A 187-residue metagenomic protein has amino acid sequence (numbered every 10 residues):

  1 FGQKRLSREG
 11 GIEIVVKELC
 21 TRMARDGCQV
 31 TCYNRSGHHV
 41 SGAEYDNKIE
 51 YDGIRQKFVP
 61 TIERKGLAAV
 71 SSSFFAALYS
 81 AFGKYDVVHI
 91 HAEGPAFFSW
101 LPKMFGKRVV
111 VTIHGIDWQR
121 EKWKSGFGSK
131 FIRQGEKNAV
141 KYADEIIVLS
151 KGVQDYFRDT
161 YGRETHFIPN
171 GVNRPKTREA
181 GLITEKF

Functional and structural regions predicted by a protein language model:
G2-E9, V15-R64, V153-R158: N-terminal strand-loop element at the rim of the active site of nucleotide-sugar-dependent glycosyltransferases
Y51-L78, K122-G128: A short, charged, and often flexible helix/loop element on the N-terminal side of the glycosyltransferase catalytic
A68-A81, Y85-W118: An aromatic- and histidine-rich active-site surface loop
S71, R108, W118-N138, R174: Nucleotide-sugar donor phosphate/pyrophosphate-binding loop at the beta->alpha transition of glycosyltransferases
L78-A81, M104, F127-I146: Membrane-proximal helix-turn-helix segments that form the acceptor-binding/catalytic region of lipid-linked
F105-R108, A143, G162-R163: A short helix->loop->beta-strand "cap" motif at the edges of active sites that frequently abuts
K122, D159, V172-F187: Acidic anion/phosphate-binding donor-loop and adjacent secondary structure in glycosyltransferase catalytic cores
G152, G171: Carbohydrate-associated surface elements
